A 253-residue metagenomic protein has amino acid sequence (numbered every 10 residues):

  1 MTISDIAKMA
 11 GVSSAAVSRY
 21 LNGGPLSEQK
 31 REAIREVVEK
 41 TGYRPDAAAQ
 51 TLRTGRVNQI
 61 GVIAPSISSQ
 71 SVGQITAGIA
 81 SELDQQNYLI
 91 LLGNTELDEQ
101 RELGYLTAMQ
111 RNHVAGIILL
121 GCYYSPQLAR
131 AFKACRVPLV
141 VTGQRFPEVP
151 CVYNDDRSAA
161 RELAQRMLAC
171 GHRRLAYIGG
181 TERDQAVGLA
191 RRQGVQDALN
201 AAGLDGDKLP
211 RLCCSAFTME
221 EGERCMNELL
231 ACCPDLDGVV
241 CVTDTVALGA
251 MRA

Functional and structural regions predicted by a protein language model:
M1-N58: N-terminal helix-turn-helix DNA-binding module of bacterial transcription factors
S14-S18, R53-S68, R166, R174-T181: Short beta-strand segments enriched in small/hydrophobic residues
E32, Y43-A115, L189, Q193-Q196: Amphipathic helical "hinge" segments at domain boundaries
K40, S81-Q86, Q110, A134-V141 (+1 more regions): Bacterial carbohydrate/catabolite-sensing allosteric modules
K40-D46, Q100, L120-C122, E223: Short gly/ser/thr-rich secondary-structure transition/capping motifs
E96-E99, L120-S125, T245: Short beta->alpha connector loops
Y124-C135: Active-site-adjacent beta->alpha loops and helix N-cap segments on the catalytic face of soluble alpha/beta enzymes
